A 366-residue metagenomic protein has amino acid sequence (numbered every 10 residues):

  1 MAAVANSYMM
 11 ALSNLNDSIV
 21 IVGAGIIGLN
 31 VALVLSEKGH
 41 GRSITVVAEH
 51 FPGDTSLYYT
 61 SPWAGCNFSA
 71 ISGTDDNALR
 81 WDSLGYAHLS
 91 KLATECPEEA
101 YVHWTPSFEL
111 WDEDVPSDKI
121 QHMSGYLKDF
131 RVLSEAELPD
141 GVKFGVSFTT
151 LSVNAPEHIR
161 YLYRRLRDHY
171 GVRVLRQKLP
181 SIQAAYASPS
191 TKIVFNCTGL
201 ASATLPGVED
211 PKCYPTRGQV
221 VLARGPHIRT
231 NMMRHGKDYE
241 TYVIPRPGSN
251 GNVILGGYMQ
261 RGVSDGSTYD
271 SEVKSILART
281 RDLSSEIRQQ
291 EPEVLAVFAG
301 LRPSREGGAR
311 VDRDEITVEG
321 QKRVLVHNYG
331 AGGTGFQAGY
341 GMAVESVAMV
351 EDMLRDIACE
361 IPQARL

Functional and structural regions predicted by a protein language model:
V4, A11-N16, E49-R80: Conserved N-terminal glycine-rich FAD pyrophosphate-binding loop of Rossmann-like flavoproteins
A11-I27: Beta1/beta-strand and adjacent pyrophosphate-binding region of the FAD-binding site in flavoprotein oxidoreductases
V20, N30-K38, V46, L57 (+4 more regions): Active-site substrate-recognition segment that forms the wall of the catalytic cavity or substrate channel
S43-E49: Short beta-strand "acidic-cap" motif of Rossmann-like dinucleotide-binding folds
D75-H88, V146-Y161, S267-E272, Q337-G339: Short beta-strand to alpha-helix junction loop
A87-Y170, G320: Flavin (FAD/FMN) cofactor-binding and adjacent substrate-gating region of FAD-dependent oxidoreductase domains
A136, Y161, Q290-L366: C-terminal catalytic lobe of FAD-dependent flavoproteins
G171-S188: A conserved short coil-to-beta-strand element within the FAD-binding core of flavoproteins
